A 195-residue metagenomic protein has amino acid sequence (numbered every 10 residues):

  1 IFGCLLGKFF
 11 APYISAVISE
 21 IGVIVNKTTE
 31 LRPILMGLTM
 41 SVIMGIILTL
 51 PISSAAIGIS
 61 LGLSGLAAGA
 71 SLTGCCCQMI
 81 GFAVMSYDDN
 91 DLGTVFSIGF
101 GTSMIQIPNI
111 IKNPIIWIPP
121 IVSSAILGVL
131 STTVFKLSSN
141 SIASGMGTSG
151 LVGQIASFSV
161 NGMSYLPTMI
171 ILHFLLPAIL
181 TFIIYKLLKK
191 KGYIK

Functional and structural regions predicted by a protein language model:
I1-K195: Pore-lining transmembrane helices
